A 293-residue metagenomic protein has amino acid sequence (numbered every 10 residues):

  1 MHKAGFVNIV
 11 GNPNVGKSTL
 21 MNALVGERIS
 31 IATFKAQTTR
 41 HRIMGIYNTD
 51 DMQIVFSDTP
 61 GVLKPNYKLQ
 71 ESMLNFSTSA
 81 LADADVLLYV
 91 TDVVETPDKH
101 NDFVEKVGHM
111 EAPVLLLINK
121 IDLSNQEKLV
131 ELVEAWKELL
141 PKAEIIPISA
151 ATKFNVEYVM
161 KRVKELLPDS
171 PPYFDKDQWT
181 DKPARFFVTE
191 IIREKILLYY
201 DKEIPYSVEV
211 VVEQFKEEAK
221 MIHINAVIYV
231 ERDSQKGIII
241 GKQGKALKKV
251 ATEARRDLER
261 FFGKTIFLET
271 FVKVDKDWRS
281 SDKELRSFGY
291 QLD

Functional and structural regions predicted by a protein language model:
M1-L81: Conserved G1/Walker A P-loop phosphate-binding module
G16, N155, A246: Conserved glycine(s) of the Walker
S30-A32, K99, P171-D175, L198-E209: Active-site phosphate-binding and catalytic loops of NTP-dependent enzymes
T39, V62-K64, T96-P97, S124-N125 (+1 more regions): Catalytic P-loop NTPase motifs of RecA-like helicase/translocase cores
D51, N75-A143, K216-E218: Conserved C-terminal guanine-recognition region of P-loop GTPase G domains, centered on the G4
D58, N119, S149: Active-site glycine-centered loops adjacent to acidic/histidine catalytic or metal-binding residues that shape
P113, D122-T180: Canonical P-loop GTPase G-domain recognition
A184-D293: P-loop NTP-binding site
